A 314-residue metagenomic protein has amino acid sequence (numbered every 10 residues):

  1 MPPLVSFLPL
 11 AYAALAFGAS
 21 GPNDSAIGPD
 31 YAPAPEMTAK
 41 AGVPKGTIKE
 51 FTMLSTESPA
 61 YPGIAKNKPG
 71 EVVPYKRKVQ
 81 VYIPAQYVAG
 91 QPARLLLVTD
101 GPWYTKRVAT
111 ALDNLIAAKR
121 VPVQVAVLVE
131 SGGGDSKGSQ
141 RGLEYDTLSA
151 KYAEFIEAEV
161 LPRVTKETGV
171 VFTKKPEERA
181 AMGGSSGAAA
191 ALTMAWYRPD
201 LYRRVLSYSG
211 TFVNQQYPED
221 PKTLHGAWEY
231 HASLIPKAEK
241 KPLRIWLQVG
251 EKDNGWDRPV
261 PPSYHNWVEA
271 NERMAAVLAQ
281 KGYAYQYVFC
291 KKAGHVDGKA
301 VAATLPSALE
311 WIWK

Functional and structural regions predicted by a protein language model:
P3-A16: Bacterial N-terminal signal peptides
F17-K314: Non-catalytic cap/lid and distal C-terminal segments of serine-dependent acyl enzymes
